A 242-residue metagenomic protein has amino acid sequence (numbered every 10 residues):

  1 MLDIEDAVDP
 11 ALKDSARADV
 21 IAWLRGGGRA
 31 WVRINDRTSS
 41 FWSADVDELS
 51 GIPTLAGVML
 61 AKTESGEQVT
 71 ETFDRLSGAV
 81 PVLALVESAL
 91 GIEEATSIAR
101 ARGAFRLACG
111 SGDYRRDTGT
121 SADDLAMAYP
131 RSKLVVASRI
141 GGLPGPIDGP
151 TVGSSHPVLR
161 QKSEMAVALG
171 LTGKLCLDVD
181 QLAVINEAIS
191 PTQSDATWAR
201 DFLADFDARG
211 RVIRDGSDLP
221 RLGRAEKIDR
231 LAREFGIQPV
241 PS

Functional and structural regions predicted by a protein language model:
M1-S242: Expand to "…catalyze enediolate/carbanion chemistry for C-C bond making/breaking, isomerization, decarboxylation
